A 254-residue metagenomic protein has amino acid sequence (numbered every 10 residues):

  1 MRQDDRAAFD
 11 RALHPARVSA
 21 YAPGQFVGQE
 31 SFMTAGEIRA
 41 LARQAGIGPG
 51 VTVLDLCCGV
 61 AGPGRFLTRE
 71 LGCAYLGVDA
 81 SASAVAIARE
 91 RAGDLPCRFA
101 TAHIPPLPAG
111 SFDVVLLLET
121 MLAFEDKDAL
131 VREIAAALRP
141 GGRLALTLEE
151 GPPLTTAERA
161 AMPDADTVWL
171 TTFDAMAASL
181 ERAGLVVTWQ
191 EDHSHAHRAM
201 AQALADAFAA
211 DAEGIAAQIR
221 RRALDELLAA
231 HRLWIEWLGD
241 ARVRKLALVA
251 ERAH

Functional and structural regions predicted by a protein language model:
M1-A22: N-terminal, positively charged/glycine-rich alpha-helical extensions of SAM-dependent methyltransferases
S31-P49: Conserved alpha-helix/loop element of class I SAM-dependent methyltransferases that forms part of the SAM/SAH-binding
L54-L56, V60-P105: Class I SAM-dependent methyltransferase SAM/SAH-binding core
P105-V115: A short acidic, Gly/Pro-enriched loop at the edge of an enzyme's catalytic core that lines a small-molecule cofactor
V114-D126: A short SAM/SAH-binding and catalytic strip from SAM-dependent methyltransferases
D128-R143: A short glycine-rich, Lys/Arg-flanked "PGG" loop and its adjoining helix->strand segment in the class I
L148-T167: Short, glycine-/aromatic-enriched active-site segment of Class I SAM-dependent methyltransferases
E191-H254: Conserved Class I S-adenosyl-L-methionine
